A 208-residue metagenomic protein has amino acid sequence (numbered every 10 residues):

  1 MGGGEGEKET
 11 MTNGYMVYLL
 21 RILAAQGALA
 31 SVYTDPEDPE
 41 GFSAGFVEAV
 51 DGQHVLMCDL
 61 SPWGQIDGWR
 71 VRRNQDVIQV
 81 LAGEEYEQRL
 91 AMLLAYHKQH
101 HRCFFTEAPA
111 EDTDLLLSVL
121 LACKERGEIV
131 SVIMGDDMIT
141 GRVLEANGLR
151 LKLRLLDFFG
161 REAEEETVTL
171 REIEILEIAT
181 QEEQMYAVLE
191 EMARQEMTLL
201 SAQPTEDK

Functional and structural regions predicted by a protein language model:
G2-F42, S61-D137, D157-K208: Short glycine-rich, low-complexity segments
G41-E48, I139-E145: Short beta-strand-centered aromatic/proline hotspots
F46-W63: N-terminal beta-strand/beta-hairpin edge segment
D51-G52, D136, N147-G148, L170: Residue-level signal for tight coil/turn positions that link beta-strands
H54-M57, L149-R154: Short aromatic-glycine-enriched beta-strand elements
V132-I139, V143, K152: Charge-patterned, long linear interaction tracts outside catalytic cores
